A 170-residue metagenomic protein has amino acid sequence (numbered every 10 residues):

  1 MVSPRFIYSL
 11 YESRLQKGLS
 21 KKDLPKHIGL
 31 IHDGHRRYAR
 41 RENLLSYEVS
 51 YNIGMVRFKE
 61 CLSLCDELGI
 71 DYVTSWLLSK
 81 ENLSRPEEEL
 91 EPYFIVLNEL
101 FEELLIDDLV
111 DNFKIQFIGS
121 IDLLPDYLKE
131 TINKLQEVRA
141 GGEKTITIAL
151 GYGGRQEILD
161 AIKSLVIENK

Functional and structural regions predicted by a protein language model:
M1-K170: Flexible, compositionally biased loop and terminal segments
